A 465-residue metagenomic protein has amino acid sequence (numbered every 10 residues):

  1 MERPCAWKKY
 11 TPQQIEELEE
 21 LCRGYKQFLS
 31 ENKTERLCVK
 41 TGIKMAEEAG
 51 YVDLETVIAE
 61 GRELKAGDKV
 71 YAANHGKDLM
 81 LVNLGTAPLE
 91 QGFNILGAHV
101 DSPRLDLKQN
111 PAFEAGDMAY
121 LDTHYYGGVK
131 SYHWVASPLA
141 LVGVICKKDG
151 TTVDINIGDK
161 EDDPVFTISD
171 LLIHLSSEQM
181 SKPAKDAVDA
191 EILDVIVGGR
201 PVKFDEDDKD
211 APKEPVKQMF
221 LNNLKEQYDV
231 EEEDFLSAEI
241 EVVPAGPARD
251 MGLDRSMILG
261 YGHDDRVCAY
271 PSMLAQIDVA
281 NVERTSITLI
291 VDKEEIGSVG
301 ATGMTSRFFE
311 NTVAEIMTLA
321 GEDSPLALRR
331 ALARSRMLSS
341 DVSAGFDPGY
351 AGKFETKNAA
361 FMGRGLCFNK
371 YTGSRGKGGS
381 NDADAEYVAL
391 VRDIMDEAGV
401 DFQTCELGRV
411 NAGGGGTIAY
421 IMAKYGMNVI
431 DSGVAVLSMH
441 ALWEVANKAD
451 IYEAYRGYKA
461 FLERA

Functional and structural regions predicted by a protein language model:
M1-A465: N-terminal hydrophobic/helix-forming segments and targeting peptides
